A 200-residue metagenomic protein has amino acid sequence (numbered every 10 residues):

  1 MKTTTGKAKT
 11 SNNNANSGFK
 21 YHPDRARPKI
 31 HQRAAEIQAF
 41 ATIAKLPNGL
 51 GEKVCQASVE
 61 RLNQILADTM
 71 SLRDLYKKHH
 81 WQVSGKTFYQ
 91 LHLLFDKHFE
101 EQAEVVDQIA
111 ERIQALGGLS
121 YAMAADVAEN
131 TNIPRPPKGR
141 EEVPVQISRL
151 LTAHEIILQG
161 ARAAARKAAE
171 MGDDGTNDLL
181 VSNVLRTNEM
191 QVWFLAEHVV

Functional and structural regions predicted by a protein language model:
K2-T3, K7, N13-N16, S120 (+4 more regions): Long, contiguous binding/interaction regions
S17-P47: Acidic, low-complexity proline/glycine-rich segments
I43-I65, V143: Disorder-to-helix initiation segments
G49-A57, L72-K97, A164-T176: Helix-loop segments that flank and shape redox-cofactor active sites
S58-D68, L72, H98, Q146 (+2 more regions): Amphipathic alpha-helix face/heptad-repeat signature
K77, V83-D126: Conserved alpha-helical segments that form or flank metal/cofactor-binding pockets of metalloenzymes
H79, D107, E111-R112, A125-N183: Acidic/histidine-rich alpha-helical segments that form the ligand environment of transition-metal centers
E104, D178-V200: Short, contiguous alpha-helical
